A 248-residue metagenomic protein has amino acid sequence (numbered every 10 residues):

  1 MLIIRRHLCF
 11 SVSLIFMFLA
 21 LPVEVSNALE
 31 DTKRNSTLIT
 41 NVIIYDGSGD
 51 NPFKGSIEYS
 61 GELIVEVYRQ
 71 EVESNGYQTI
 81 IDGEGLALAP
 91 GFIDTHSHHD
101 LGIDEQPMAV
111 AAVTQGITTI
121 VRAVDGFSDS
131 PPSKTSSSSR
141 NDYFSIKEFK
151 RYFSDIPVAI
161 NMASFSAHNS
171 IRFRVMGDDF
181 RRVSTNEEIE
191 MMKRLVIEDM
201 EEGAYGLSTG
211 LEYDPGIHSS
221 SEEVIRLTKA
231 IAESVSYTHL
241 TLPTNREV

Functional and structural regions predicted by a protein language model:
L2-V12: Bacterial N-terminal signal peptides that target proteins for export
S11-A20: Bacterial N-terminal signal peptides
L19-T32: Bacterial Sec-dependent signal peptides at the C-terminal "C-region" and cleavage site
L29-N35, I44, S48-G91: Histidine-rich, glycine-flanked metal-binding segment
L86-A87, F92-I93, S97, E105-L207 (+2 more regions): Divalent-metal coordination cores built from histidine and acidic residues
E201-L240: Divalent metal-binding pocket/active-site signature
H239, T244-V248: Single conserved hydrophobic/aromatic residue that forms the stacking wall/gate of nucleotide- or nucleobase-binding
